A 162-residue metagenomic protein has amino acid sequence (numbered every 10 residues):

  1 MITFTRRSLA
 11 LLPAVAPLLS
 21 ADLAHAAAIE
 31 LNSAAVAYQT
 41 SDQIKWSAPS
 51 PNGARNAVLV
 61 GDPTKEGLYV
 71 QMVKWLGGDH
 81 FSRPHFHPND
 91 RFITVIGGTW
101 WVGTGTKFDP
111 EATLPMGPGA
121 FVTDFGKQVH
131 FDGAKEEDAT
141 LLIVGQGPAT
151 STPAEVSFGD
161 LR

Functional and structural regions predicted by a protein language model:
I2-L12: N-terminal secretory signal peptides and thylakoid transit peptides that target proteins across membranes
A10-S20: Bacterial N-terminal signal peptides
L23-Y69, S157-R162: A short, N-terminal "cap"/entry segment at the start of jelly-roll beta-barrel domains of the cupin/DSBH fold
A35-A37, E111, F131-R162: Double-stranded beta-helix
T64, W100, T106-G126: Short acidic-glycine-tyrosine-enriched beta hairpin
Y69-H87, P115, F125-K127: Conserved short histidine dyad/triad with adjacent acidic residue
L76-D79, F86-K107: Glycine- and acidic-residue-biased ligand/ion/polar-headgroup-sensing regions
S82-P84, V102-G103, D124, V129-K135: Short beta-strand His + acidic residue motifs that chelate non-heme Fe in jelly-roll/DSBH and cupin folds
